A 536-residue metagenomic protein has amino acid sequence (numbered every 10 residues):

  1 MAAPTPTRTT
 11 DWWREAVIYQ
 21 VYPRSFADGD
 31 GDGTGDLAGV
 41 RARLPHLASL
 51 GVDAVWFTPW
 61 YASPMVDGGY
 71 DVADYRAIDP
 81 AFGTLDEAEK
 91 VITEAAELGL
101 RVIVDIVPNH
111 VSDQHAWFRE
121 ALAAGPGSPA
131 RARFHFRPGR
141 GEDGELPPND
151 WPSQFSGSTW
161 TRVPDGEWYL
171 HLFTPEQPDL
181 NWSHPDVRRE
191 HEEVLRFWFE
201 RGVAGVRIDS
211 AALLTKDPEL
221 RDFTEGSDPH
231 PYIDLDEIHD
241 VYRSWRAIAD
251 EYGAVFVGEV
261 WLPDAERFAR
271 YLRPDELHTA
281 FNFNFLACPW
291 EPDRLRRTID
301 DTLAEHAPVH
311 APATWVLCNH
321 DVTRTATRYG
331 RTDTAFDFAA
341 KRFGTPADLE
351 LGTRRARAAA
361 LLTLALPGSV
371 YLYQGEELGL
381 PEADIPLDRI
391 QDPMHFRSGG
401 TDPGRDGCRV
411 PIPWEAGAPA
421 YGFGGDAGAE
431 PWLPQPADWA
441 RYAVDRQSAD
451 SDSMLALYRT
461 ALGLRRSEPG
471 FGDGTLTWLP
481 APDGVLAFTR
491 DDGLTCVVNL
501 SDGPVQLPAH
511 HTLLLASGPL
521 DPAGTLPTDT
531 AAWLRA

Functional and structural regions predicted by a protein language model:
A2-H510, L520-A536: Active-site and adjacent substrate-binding regions of carbohydrate-active enzymes
T512-A516: Local beta-strand/beta-hairpin segments that build beta-sheet-rich folds
